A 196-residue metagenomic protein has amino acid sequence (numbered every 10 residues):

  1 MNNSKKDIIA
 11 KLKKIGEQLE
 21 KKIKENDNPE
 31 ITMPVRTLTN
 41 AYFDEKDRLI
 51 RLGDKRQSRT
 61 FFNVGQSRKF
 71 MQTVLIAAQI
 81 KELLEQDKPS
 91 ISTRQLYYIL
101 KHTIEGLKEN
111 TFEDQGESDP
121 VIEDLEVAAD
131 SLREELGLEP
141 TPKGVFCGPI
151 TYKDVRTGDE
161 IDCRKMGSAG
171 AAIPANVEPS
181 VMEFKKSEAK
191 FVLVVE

Functional and structural regions predicted by a protein language model:
M1-E196: Nucleic-acid enzyme cleavage-core boundary/entry regions
